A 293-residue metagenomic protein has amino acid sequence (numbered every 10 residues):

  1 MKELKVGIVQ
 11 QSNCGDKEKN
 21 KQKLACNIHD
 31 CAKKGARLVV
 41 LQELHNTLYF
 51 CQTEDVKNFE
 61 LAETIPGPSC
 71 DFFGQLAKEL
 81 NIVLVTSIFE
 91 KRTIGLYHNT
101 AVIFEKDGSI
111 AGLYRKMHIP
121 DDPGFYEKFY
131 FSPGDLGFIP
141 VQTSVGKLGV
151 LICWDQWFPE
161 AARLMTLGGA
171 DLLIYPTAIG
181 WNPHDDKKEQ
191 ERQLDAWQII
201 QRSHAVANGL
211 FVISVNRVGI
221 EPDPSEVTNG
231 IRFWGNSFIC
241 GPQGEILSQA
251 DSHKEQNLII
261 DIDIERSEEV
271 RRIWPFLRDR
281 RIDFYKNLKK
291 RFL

Functional and structural regions predicted by a protein language model:
M1-L38, I174: N-terminal active-site segment of His-dependent metallophosphoesterases
E3-G15, T100, L113-K116, P140 (+2 more regions): Active-site-proximal beta-strand elements of phosphoester/diester hydrolases
V6, I103-A111, C240-L247: Short, glycine-anchored, charge-dense loop/turn motifs used at functional sites
K17, C26-K106, L113, I179-S203 (+1 more regions): Cys-nucleophile CN-hydrolase/nitrilase-fold catalytic domain and related Cys-dependent amidase chemistry that acts on
A62-V85, K147, C153-N257: CN hydrolase (nitrilase-like) catalytic-core segments centered on the catalytic cysteine and neighboring Lys/Glu
T100, L113-K116, N236, Q249 (+1 more regions): Residue-level detector of high-confidence beta-strand sites
K116-Y130, K254-R271: A short, polar/charged loop-to-alpha-helix boundary motif
F138-G168, T177, S267-L293: Cysteine/selenocysteine-centered motifs that mediate thiol-based redox chemistry or coordinate metal-sulfur cofactors
